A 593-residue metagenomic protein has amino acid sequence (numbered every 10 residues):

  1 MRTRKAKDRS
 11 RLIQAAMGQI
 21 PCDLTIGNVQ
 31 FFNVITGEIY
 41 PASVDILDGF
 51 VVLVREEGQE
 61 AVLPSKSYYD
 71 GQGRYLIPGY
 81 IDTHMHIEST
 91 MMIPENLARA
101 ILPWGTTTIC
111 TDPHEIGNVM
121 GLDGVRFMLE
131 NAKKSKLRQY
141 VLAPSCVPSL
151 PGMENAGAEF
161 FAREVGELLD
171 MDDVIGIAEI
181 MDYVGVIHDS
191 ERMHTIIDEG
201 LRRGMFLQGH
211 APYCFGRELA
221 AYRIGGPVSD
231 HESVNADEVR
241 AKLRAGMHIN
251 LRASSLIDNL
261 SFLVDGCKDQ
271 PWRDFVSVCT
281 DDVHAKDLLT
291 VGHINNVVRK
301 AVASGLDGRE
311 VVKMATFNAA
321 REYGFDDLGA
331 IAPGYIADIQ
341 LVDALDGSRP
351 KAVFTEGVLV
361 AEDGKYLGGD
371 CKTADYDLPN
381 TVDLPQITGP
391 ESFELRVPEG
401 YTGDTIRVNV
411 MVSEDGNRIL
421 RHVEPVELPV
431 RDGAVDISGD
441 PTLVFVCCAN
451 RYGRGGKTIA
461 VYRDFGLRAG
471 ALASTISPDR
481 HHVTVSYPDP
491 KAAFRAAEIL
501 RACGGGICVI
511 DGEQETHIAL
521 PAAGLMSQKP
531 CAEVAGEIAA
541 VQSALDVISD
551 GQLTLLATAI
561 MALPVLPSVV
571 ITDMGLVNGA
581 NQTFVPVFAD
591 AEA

Functional and structural regions predicted by a protein language model:
M1-L47, V52, L102-P103, L289-G305 (+1 more regions): Active-site microenvironment of metallo-dependent hydrolases
R2-A16, I20, A98-F206, H517-A519: Divalent-metal coordination cores built from histidine and acidic residues
T25, S67, G79-I81, V278 (+1 more regions): Residue-level marker for buried hydrophobic side chains located in beta-strands that build the well-ordered beta-sheet
V62-N131, K491: Metal-associated gating/positioning segment near the N- to mid-region
D82-I93, S149-A162, V228: Active-site mouth loops of central-metabolism enzymes
H86-E88, H114-I116, P144-S149, I180-Y183 (+4 more regions): Active-site beta-loop-alpha junctions enriched in small/polar residues
G124, E159-E179, G185-L251, I257-V278 (+1 more regions): Histidine/acidic residue-rich metal-binding segments in metalloenzymes
